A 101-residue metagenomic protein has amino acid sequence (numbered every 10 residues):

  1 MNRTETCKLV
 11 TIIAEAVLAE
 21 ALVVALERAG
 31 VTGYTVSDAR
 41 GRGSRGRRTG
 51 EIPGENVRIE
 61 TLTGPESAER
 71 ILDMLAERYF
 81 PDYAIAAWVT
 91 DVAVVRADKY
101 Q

Functional and structural regions predicted by a protein language model:
M1-Q101: Positively charged, small/polar-rich N-terminal and surface patches that mediate targeting and assembly and bind
